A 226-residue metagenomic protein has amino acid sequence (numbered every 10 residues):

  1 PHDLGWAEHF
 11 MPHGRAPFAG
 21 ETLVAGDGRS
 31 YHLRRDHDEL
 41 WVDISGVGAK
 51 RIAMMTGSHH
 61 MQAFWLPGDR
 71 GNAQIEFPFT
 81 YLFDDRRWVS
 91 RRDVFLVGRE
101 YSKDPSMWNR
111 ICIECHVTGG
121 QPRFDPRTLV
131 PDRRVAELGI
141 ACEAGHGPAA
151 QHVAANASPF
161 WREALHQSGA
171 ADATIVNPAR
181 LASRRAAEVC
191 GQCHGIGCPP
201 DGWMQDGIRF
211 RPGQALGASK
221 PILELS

Functional and structural regions predicted by a protein language model:
P1-G68, E76, R86-D93, Q121-S226: Primarily the internal scaffold of c-type cytochrome electron-transfer domains, especially repeated/multiheme c-type
I75-W108: A short, surface-exposed interaction/processing loop segment used at functional sites
N109-E114: Function-dense linear segments that define catalytic or interfacial modules in macromolecule-processing proteins
H116-G120: C-terminal substrate/ligand-recognition segments
